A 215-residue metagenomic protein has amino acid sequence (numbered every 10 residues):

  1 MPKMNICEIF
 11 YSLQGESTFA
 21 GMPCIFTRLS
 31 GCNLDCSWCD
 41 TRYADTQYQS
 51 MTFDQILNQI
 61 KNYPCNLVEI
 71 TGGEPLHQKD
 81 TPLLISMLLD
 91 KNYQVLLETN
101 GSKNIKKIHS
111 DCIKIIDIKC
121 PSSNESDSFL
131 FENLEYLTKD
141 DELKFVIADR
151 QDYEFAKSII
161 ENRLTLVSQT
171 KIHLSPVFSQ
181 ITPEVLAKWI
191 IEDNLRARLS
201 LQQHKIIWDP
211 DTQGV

Functional and structural regions predicted by a protein language model:
M1-F26, S30, L34-W38, E192-D209: Flexible, acidic/Gly-rich N-terminal and inter-domain linker regions that tether and position cofactor-handling modules
P2-I9, L13-E16, N33, S37 (+6 more regions): Residue-level signal for well-ordered alpha-helical segments
M4, E8, P23-F26, D35-C112: Conserved Radical SAM active-site core
C7, L13, R42, I70 (+2 more regions): A generic, residue-level signal for flexible/boundary positions that often mark functional hotspots
Q14, L57-K61, E161: Generic structural signal for well-ordered alpha-helical scaffold segments
P23, S30, Q47, K144-I147 (+1 more regions): Short N-terminal micro-motifs specific to bacterial/archaeal maturation and metal-cluster initiation sites
L29-S30, I56-L57, S128-F129, S158: Short hydrophobic/aromatic-rich motifs at helix boundaries and adjacent loops
H77-V215: Conserved AdoMet/S-adenosylmethionine-binding subsite of the radical SAM
